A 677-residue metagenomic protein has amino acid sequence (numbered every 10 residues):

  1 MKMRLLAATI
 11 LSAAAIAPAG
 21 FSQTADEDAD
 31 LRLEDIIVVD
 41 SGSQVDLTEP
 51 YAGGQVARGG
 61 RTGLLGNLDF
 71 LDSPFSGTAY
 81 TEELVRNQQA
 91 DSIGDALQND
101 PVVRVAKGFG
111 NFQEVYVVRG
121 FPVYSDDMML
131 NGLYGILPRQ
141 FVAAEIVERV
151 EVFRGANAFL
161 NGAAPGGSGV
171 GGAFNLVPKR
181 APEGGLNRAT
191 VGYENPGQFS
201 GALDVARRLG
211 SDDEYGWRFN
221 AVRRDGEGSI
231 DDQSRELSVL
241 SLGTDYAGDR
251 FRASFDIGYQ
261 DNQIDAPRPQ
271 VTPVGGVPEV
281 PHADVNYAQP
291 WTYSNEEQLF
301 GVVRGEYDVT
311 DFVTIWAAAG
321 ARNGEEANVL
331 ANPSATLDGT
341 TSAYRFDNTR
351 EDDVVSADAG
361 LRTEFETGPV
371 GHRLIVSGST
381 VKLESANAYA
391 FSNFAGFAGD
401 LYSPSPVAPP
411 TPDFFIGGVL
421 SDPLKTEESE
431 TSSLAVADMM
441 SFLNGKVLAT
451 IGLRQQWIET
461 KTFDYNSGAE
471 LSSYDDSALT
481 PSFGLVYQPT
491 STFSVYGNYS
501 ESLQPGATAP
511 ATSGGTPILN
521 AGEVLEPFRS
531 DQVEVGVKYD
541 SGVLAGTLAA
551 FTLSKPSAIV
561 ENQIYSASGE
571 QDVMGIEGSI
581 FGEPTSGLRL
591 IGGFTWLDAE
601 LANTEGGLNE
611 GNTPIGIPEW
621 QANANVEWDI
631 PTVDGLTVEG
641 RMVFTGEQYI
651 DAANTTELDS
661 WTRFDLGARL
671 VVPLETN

Functional and structural regions predicted by a protein language model:
A15, E34-G184, V535: Acidic, small-polar-rich N-terminal luminal/periplasmic segments of exported/outer-membrane proteins
L186, Y193-P267, W291-T314, R454: Transmembrane beta-barrel wall of Gram-negative outer-membrane proteins
Y193-G197, R207, R223-E227, E236 (+14 more regions): Transmembrane beta-strands of outer-membrane beta-barrel pores
D245, D352, P369-L383, K425-K555 (+2 more regions): Structural signature of Gram-negative outer-membrane beta-barrels, strongest in the C-terminal barrel of TonB-dependent
T272-V285, T336-S342, A388-P423, E470-S473 (+2 more regions): Surface-exposed loop/turn segments flanking beta-strands in extracellular/periplasmic regions
V302-G324, Y344-F463: Face-selective signature of the C-terminal outer-membrane beta-barrel domain
R350, L374, G497, V533 (+1 more regions): Conserved C-terminal beta-signal and adjacent last beta-strands/turns of outer-membrane beta-barrel proteins
K446, V543-A545, A550-S554, A567-A652: Gram-negative outer-membrane beta-barrel transporters
